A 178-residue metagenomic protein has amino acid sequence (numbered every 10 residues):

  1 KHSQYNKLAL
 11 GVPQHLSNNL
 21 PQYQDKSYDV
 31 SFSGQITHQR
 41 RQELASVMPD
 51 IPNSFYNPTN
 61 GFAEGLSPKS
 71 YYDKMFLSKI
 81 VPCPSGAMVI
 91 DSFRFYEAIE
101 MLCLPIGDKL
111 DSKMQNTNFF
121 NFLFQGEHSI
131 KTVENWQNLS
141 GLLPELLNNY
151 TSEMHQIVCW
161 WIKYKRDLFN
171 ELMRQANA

Functional and structural regions predicted by a protein language model:
K1-Q125, C159-A176: Nucleotide-sugar donor-binding catalytic core of glycosyltransferases
S92-F95, W136, S140: Short amphipathic alpha-helical surface patches that serve as generic macromolecular interface elements
G126-W136: Conserved acidic donor-binding segment of nucleotide-sugar-dependent glycosyltransferases
Q137-S140, P144-A178: A charged, aromatic-enriched C-terminal amphipathic alpha-helix characteristic of glycosyltransferases across folds
